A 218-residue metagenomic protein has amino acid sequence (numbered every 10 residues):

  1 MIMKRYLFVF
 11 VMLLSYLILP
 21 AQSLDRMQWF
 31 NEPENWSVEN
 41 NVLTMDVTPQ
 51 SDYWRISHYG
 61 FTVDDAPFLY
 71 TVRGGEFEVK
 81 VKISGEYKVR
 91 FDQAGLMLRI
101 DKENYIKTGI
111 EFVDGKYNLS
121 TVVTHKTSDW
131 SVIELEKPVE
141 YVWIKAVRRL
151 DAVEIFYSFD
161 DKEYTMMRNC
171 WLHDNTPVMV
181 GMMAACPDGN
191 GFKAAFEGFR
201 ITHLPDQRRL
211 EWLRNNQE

Functional and structural regions predicted by a protein language model:
M1-S23: Bacterial Sec-dependent N-terminal signal peptides
Q22-E218: Extracellular glycan-recognition regions
